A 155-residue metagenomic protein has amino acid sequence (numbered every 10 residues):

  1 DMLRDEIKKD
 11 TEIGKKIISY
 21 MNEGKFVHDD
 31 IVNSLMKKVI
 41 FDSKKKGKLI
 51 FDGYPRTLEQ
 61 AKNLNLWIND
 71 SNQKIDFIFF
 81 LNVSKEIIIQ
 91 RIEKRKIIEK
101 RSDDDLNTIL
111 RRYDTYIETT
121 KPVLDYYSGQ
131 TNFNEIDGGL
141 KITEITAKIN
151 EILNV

Functional and structural regions predicted by a protein language model:
D1-L66, D70, I98: ATP-dependent small-molecule kinase phosphotransfer cores that center on conserved nucleotide phosphate-binding segments
D5-E6, R91, Y126: Residues that scaffold the ATP/ADP-binding catalytic core of kinase and kinase-like folds
K15, S19-Y20, I68-T119: A glycine- and Lys/Arg-enriched "phosphate-lid" helix/loop adjacent to the NTP-binding pocket of small-molecule kinases
I31-V39, R101-I145: Small-molecule kinase domains that catalyze NTP-dependent phosphoryl transfer to phosphate-bearing small molecules
L58, E86, T143: Loop/helix-junction capping segments adjacent to catalytic residues or to phosphate/diphosphate-binding pockets
A61-K62, I89-I92, T146: Short, well-ordered secondary-structure micro-motifs
K148-V155: C-terminal alpha-helix
